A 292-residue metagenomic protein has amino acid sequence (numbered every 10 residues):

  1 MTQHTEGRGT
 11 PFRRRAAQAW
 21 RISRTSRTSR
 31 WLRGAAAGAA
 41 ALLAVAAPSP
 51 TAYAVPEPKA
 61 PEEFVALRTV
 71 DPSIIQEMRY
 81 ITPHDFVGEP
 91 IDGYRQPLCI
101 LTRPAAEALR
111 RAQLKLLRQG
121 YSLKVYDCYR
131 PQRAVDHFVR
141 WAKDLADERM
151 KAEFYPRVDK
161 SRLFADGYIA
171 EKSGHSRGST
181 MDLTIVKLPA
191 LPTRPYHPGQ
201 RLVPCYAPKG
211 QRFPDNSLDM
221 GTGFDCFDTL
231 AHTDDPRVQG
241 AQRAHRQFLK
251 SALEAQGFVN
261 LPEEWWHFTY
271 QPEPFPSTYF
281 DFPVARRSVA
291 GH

Functional and structural regions predicted by a protein language model:
T2-T10: N-terminal secretory signal peptides
E6, R14-A54: Secretory targeting and sorting signals
S49-C128, Q132-P262, E273-H292: Extracytoplasmic cell-surface/polysaccharide-interacting catalytic and binding patches
F268: Conserved metal-phosphate-binding beta-hairpin within the catalytic cores of diverse ATP-dependent phosphoryl-transfer
